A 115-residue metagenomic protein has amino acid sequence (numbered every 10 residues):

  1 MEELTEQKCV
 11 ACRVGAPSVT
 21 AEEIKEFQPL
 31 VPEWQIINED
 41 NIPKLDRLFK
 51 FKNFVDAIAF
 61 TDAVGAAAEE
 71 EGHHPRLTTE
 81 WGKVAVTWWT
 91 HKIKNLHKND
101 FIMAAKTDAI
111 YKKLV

Functional and structural regions predicted by a protein language model:
M1-V115: Long, contiguous binding/interaction regions
